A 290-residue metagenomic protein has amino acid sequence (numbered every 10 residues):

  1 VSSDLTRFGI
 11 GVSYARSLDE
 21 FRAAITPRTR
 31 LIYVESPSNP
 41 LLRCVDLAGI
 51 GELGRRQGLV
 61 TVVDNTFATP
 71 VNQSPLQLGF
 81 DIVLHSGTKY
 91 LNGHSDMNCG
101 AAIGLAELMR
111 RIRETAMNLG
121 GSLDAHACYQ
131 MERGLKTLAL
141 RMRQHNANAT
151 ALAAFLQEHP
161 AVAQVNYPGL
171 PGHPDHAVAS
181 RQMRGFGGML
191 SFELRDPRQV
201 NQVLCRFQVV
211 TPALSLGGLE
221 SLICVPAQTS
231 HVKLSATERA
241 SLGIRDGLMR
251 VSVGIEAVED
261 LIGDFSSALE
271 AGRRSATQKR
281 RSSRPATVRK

Functional and structural regions predicted by a protein language model:
V1-A161, N166: Conserved PLP-enzyme active-site core in the AAT-like
S2, T6, V12, D19 (+2 more regions): PLP-dependent enzyme catalytic core of the Aspartate aminotransferase-like
L18, M142, P197-V200, V258: Residues at or immediately preceding the N-termini of alpha-helices
L108, L152, Q199, A257 (+1 more regions): Short phosphate-engaging motifs
I112, Q199-V203, L261-F265: Hydrophobic side chains in well-ordered alpha-helices
G120, F207-G217, A268-A276: A common structural junction motif
V162-M249, V253: Conserved C-terminal alpha-helix-loop-beta "cap" of PLP-dependent enzymes that closes/shapes the active-site mouth
